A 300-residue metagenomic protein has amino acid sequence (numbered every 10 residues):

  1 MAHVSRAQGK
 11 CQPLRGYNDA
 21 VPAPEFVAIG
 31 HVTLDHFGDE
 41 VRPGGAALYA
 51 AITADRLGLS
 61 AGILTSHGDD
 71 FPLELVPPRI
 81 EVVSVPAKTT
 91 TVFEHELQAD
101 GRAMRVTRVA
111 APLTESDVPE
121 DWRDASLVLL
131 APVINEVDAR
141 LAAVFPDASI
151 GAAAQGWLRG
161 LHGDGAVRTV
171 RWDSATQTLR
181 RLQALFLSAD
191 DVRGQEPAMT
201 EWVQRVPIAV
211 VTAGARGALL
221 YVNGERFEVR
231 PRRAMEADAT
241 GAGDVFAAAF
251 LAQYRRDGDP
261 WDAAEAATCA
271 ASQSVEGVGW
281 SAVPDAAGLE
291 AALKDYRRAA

Functional and structural regions predicted by a protein language model:
A2-S5, G9, Y17-A20: Short terminal hydrophobic/aromatic SLiMs and anchors at protein ends
Y17-V21, A198-A300: Conserved phosphate-binding/catalytic region of the ribokinase-like
A23-F26, T33-E40, R56-E136, R140-G151 (+2 more regions): Conserved N-terminal subdomain of the carbohydrate kinase-like
G30-V32, V245: Active-site metal-binding loops of divalent metal-dependent hydrolases
R42-L57: Short catalytic helix/loop segments, enriched in acidic residues and glycine and frequently bearing histidine
I52, F93-E96, G217-Y221: Short beta-strand scaffold segments in enzyme catalytic cores
R123-D124, R180-R181, R205: Alpha-helix C-terminal capping/helix-to-coil transition sites in glycosyltransferase folds
L127-T200, R216-G217: Conserved beta-alpha-beta core of the PfkB/ribokinase-like small-molecule kinase fold
